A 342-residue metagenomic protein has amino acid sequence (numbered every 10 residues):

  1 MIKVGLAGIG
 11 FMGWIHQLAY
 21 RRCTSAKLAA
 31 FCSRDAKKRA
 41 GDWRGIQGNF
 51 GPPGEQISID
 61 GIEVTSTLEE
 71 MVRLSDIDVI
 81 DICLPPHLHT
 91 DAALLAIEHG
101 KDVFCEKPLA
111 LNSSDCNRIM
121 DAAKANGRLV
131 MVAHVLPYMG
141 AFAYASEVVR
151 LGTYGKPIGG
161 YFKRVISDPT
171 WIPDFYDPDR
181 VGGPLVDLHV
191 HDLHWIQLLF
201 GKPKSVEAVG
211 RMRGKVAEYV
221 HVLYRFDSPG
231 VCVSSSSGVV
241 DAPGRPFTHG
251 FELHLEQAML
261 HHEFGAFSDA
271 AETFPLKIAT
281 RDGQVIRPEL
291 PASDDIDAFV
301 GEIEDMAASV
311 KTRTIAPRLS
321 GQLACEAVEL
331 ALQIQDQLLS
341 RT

Functional and structural regions predicted by a protein language model:
M1-H99, I315: N-terminal glycine-/serine-/threonine-rich beta1-alpha1-beta2 phosphate-ribose binding loop of Rossmann-like
I2, R128, G155-I158: Nucleotide donor/acceptor-binding cores
A26, V79-D81, N117, D305-T342: C-terminal helix-rich "cap/oligomerization" subdomain common to oxidoreductases
Q47-G54, V135, G250-Q322, E326-E329: C-terminal glycine/acidic-rich active-site capping loop/insertion
D78-V79, P85-P137: Beta-strand-loop-alpha-helix segment that lines the small-molecule cofactor/substrate pocket of alpha/beta enzymes
G100, P173-R180, R281-P288: Short glycine/proline- and charge-enriched loop/turn segments that cap or connect secondary-structure elements
L136-M212: Predominantly a Rossmann-like dinucleotide-binding segment in NAD(P)-dependent oxidoreductases
L193-S268, V300-T314: Contiguous beta-strand/loop segments that form the cofactor/metal-binding neighborhood of enzyme cores
